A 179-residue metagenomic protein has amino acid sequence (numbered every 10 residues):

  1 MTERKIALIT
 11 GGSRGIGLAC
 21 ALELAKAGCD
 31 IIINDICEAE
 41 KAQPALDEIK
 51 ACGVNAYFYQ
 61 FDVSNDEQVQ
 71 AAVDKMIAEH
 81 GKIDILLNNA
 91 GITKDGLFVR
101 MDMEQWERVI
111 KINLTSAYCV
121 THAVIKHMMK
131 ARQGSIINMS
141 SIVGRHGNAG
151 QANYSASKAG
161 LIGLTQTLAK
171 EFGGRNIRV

Functional and structural regions predicted by a protein language model:
S13-G15: Conserved glycine-rich cofactor-binding loop
A39, Q60-A72, M103: The beta1-alpha1 cofactor-binding region of Rossmann-like NAD(H)/NADP(H)-dependent oxidoreductases
L97-F98, Q105-I110: Substrate-binding pocket helix/loop in short-chain dehydrogenase/reductase
V99, H146-A152, G174-R175: Active-site loop immediately N-terminal to the catalytic Tyr-X3-Lys motif of short-chain dehydrogenase/reductase
T121, S157, T165: Active-site helix of classical SDR
K126, K170-G174: Alpha-helical segment proximal to the catalytic Tyr-Lys
S141: Residue(s) in the substrate-gating loop at a strand-loop-helix junction that position the organic substrate next
